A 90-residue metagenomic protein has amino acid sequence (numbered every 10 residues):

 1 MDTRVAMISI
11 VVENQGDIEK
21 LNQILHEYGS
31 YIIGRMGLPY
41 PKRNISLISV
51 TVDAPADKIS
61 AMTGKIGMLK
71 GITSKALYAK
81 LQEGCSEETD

Functional and structural regions predicted by a protein language model:
M1-D90: Long, contiguous binding/interaction regions
